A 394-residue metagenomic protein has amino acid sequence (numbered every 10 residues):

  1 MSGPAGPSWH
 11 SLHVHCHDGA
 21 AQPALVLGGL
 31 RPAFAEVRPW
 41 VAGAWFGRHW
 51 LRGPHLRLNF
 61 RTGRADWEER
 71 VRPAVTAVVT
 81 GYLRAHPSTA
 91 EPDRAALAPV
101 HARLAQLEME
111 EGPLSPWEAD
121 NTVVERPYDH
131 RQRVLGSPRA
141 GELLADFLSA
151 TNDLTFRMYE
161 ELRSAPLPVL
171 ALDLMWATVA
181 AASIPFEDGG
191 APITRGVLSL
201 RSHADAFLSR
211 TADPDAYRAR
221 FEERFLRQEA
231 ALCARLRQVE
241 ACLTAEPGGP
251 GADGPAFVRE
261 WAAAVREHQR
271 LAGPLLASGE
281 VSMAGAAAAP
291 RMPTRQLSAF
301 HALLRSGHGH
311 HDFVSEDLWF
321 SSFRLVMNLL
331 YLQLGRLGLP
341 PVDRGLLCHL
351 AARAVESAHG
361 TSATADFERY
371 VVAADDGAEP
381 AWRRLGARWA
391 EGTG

Functional and structural regions predicted by a protein language model:
M1-G394: An acidic, charge-biased composition feature
